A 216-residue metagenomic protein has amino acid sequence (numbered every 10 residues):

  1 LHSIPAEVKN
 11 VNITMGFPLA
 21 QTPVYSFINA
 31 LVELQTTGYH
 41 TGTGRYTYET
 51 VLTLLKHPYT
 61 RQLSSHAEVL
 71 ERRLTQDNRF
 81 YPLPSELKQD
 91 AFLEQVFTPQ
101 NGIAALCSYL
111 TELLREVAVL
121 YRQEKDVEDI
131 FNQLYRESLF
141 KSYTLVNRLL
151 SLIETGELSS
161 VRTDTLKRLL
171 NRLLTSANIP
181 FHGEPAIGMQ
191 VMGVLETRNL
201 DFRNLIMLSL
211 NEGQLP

Functional and structural regions predicted by a protein language model:
L1-P216: Polyanion-engaging groove/track-forming segments
